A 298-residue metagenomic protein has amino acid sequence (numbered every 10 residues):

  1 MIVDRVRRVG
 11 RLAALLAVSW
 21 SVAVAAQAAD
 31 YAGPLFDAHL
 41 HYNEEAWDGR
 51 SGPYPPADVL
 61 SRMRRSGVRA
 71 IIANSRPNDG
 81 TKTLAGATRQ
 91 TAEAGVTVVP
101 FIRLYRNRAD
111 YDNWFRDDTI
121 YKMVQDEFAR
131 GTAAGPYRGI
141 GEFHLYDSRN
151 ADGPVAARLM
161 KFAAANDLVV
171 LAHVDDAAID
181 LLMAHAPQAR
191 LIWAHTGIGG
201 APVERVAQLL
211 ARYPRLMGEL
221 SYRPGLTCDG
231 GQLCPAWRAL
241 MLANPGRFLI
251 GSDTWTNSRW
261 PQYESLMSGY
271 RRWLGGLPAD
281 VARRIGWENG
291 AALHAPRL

Functional and structural regions predicted by a protein language model:
V6, R11, Q27-A38, W47-P77 (+3 more regions): Mid-to-C-terminal alpha-helical segments outside catalytic/metal-binding sites
R11-A23: Bacterial N-terminal signal peptides
D30, L84-V169, M217, P224-G225: Active-site gating/metal-coordination segments in enzymes
F36-L40, I71-A73, V98-R103, I140-G141 (+4 more regions): Hydrophobic faces of well-ordered beta-strands that scaffold small-molecule active sites in alpha/beta enzyme cores
L40-P55, D110-T119, C228: Acidic/histidine-rich helix-loop elements that form or flank divalent-metal/phosphate-binding sites at the catalytic
H41, R76-P77, R103-N107, F143-Y146 (+4 more regions): Active-site beta-loop-alpha junctions enriched in small/polar residues
L60-R65, A85-V98, D126-P136, A164 (+3 more regions): Acidic (Asp/Glu)-rich catalytic clusters
R149-I250, R297: Catalytic pocket-lining loop regions of alpha/beta-barrel enzymes, especially the amidohydrolase/enolase/GH5 lineages
